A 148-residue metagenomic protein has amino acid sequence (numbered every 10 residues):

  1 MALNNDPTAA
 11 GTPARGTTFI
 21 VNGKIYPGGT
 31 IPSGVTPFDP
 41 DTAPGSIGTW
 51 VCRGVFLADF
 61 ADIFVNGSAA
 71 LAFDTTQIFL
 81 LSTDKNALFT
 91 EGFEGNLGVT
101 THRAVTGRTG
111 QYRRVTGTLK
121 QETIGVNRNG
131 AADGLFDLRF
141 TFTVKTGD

Functional and structural regions predicted by a protein language model:
M1-D148: Beta-strand-enriched cores of mature, soluble protein domains
